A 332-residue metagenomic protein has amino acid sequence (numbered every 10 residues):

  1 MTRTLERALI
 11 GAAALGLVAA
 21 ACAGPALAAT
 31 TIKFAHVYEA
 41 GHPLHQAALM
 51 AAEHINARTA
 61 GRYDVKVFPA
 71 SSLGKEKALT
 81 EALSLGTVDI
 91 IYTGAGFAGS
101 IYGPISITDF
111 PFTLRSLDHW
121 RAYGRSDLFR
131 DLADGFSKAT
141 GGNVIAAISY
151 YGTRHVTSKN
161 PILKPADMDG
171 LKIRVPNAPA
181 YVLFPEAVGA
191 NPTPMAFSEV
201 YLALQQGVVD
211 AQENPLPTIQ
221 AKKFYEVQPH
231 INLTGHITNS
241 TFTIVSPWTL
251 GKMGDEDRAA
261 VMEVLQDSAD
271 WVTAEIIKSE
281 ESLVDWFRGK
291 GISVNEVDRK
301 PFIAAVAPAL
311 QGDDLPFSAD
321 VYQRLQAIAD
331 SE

Functional and structural regions predicted by a protein language model:
M1-L5: N-terminal secretory signal peptides that target proteins for export/translocation
G11-C22: Bacterial N-terminal signal peptides
C22-A28: Sec/Tat signal peptide C-region and signal peptidase I cleavage site
A29-W120, L128, F136-E332: N-terminal secretory/targeting leader peptides
D131: Alpha-helical scaffold segments in soluble metabolic enzymes
